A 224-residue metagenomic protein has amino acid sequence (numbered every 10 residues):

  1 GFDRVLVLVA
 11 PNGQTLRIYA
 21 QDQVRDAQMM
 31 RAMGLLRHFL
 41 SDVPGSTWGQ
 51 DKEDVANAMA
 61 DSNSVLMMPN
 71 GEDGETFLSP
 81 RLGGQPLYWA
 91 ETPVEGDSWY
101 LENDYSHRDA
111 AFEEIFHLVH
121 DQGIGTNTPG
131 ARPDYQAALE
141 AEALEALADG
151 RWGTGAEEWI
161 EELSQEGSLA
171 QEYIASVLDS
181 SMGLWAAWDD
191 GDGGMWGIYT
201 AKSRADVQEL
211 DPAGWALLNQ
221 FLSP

Functional and structural regions predicted by a protein language model:
F2-R4, G13-D149, T154: Acidic/His-rich structured neighborhood in mature extracellular/periplasmic domains
V9, V55-M59, S164-G167: A general structural signal for short secondary-structure junctions and capping/turn motifs
A20-Q23, W159-E166, K202: Active-site rim elements
M29, S168-Q171, D211: Active-site-proximal structural scaffolding
R31, L35, F39, I115 (+3 more regions): Amphipathic alpha-helical segments that form well-ordered structural scaffolds and often line/cohere around active
W48, W89, W99, W152 (+4 more regions): A residue-identity detector for tryptophan
A131, Y135-W185, D189-D190: Domain-level detector of nuclease and nuclease-like folds in predominantly extracellular/periplasmic contexts
V177-P224: Pan-zinc metallopeptidase signature
